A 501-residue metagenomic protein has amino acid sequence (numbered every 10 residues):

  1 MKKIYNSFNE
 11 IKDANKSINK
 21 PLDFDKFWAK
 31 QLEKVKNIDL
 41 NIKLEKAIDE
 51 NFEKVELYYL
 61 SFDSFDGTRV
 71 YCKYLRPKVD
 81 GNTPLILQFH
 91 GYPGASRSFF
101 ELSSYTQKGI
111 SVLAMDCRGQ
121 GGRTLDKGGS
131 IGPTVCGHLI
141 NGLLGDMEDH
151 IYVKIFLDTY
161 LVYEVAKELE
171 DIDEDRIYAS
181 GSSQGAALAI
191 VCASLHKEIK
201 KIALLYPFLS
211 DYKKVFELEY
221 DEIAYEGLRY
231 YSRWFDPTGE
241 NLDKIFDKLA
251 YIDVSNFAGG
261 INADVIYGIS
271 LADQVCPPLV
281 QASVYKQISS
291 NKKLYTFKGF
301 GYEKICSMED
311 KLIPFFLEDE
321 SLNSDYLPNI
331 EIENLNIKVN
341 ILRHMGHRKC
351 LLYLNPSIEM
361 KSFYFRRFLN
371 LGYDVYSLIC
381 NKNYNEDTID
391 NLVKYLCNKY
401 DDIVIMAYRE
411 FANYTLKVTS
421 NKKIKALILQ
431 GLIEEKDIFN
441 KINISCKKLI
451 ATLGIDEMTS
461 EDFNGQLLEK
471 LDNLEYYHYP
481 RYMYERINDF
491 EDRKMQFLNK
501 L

Functional and structural regions predicted by a protein language model:
M1-V55, S321-Y326, L371, K399 (+1 more regions): N-terminal targeting or regulatory segments adjacent to alpha/beta-hydrolase or S9 domains
V35-D80, S321-G346: N-terminal cap/lid segment of alpha/beta-hydrolase-fold proteins
C72-R76, N82-P93, H347-P356: Short beta-strand element of the alpha/beta-hydrolase
R97, L102-T106, I110-L157, P356-S362 (+1 more regions): Cap/lid segment of the alpha/beta-hydrolase catalytic domain
H138-S182, E386-V404, R409: Gly/Ser-rich "nucleophile elbow"/oxyanion-hole loop immediately N-terminal to the catalytic nucleophile in hydrolases
V191-T238, N413, K417-K447, T452: Hydrolase active-site cap/lid region
I261, Y267-I269, D273, I444 (+1 more regions): Short beta-strand/loop motif that positions the catalytic acidic residue of the alpha/beta-hydrolase fold
V275, A282-L327, L471-L501: C-terminal catalytic histidine-bearing segment of alpha/beta-hydrolase fold enzymes
